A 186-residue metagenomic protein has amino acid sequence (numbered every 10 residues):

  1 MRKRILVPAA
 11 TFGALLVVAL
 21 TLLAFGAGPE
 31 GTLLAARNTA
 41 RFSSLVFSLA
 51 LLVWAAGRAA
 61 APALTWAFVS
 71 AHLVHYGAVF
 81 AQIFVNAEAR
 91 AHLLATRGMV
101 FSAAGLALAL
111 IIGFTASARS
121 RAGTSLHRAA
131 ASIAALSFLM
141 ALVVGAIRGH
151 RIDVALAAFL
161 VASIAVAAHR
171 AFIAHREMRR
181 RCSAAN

Functional and structural regions predicted by a protein language model:
M1-N186: Membrane-embedded alpha-helical bundles that constitute the cytochrome b-like, heme-associated redox core of multi-pass
